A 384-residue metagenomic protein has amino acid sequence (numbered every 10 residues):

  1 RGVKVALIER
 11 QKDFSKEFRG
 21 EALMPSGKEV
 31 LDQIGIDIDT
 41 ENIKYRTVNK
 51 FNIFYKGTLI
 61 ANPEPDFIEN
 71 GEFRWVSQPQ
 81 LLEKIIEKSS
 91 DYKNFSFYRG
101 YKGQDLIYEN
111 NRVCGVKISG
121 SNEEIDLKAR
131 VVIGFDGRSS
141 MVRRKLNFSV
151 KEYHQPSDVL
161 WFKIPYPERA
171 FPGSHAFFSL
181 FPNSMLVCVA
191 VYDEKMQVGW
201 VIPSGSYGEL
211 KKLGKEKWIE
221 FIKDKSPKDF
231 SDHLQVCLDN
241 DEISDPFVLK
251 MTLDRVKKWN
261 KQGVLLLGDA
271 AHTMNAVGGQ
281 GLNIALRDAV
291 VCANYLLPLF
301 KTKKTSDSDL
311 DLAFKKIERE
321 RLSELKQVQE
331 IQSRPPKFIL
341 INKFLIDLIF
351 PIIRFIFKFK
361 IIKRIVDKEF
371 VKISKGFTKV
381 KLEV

Functional and structural regions predicted by a protein language model:
R1-R19: Glycine-rich FAD pyrophosphate-binding loop
L7-I8, G134, S179, L267: Generic enzyme active-site microenvironment
K12, S139, H272: Short, glycine/acidic-enriched loop or turn micro-motifs at the edges of active sites
G20, N42-T47, P227-S244, K303-K315 (+1 more regions): Acidic/histidine metal-binding catalytic segments
E29-L146, Y153-W161, L382-V384: Conserved N-terminal helical subregion
R112-C114, I118-I125, V131-M251, R255-V256: Conserved FAD-binding catalytic core of PHBH/FMO-like flavoproteins
D245-R334: Conserved mid-domain beta->alpha element of the FAD-binding
N294-V384: C-terminal helical "tail/cap" subdomain of flavin- and related membrane-associated enzymes
